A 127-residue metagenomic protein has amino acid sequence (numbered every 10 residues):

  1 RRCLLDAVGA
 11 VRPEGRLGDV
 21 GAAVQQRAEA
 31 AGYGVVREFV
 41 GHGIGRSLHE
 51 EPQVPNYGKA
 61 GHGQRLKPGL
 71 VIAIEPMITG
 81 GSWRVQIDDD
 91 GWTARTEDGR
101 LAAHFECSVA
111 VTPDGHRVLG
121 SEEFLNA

Functional and structural regions predicted by a protein language model:
R1-A127: Active-site neighborhoods and metal-handling regions in enzymes and metal-associated proteins
